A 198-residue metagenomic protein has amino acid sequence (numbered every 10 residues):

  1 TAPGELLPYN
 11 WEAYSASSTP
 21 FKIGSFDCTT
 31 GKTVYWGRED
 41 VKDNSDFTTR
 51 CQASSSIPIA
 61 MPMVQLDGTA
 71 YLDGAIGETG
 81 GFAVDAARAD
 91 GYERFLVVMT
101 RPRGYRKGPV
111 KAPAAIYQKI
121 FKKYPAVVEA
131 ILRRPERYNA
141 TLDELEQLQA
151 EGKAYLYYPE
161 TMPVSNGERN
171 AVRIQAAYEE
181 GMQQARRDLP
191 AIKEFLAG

Functional and structural regions predicted by a protein language model:
T1-G198: Patatin-like phospholipase
